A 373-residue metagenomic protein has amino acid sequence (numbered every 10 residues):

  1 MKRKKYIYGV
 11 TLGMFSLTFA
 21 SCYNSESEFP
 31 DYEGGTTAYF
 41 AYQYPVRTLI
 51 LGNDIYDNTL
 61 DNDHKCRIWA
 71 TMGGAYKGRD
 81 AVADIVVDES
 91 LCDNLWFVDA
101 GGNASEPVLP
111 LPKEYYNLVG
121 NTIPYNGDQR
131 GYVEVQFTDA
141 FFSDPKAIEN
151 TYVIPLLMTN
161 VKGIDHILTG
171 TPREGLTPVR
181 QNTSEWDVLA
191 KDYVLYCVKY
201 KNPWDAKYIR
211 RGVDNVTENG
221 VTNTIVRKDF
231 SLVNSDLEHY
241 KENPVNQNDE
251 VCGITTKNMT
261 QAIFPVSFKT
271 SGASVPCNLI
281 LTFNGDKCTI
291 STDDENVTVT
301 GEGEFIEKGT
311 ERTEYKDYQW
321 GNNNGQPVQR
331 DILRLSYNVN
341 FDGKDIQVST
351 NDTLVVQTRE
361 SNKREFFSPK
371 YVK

Functional and structural regions predicted by a protein language model:
M1-V10: Bacterial N-terminal signal peptides that target proteins for export
T18-S21: C-terminal motif of bacterial Sec signal peptides marking the signal peptidase cleavage site
Y23-T122, Y132, A140-P155, T159-K373: Intrinsically disordered, low-complexity regulatory regions in eukaryotic proteins
N126-E134: Aromatic sugar-binding surface patches on proteins that engage polysaccharides or sugar-phosphate polymers
